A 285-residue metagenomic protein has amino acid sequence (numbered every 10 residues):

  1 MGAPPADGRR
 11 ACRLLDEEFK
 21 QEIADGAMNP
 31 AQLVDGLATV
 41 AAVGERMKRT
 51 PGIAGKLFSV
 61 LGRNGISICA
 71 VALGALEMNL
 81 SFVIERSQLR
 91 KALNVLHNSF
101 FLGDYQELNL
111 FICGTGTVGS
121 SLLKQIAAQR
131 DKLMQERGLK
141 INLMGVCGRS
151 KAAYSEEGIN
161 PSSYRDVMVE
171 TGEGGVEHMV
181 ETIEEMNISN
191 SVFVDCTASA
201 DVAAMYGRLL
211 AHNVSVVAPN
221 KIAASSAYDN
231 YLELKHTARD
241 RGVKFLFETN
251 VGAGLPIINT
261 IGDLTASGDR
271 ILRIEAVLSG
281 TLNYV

Functional and structural regions predicted by a protein language model:
M1-K124, Q129: A conserved regulatory-domain signal marking ACT and ACT-like small-molecule sensing domains and adjacent regulatory
E45, L73-E77, T115, R149-K151 (+3 more regions): Short, ordered loop/turn segments at secondary-structure junctions
V71, S81, E85, F111 (+5 more regions): Glycine- and other small-residue-rich loops at beta-strand/loop junctions that grip anionic moieties
I84, S121-Q125, Y154-P161, Y228-Y231 (+2 more regions): Short acidic, glycine/serine/threonine-rich loops at helix termini
N109-T115, G119-A211: N-terminal glycine-/serine-/threonine-rich beta1-alpha1-beta2 phosphate-ribose binding loop of Rossmann-like
V118, T260-V285: Conserved anion/nucleotide-ligand pocket segment
S199-H212, K221-T249, A253-I261: Rossmann-fold NAD(P)-binding glycine/threonine-rich loop
